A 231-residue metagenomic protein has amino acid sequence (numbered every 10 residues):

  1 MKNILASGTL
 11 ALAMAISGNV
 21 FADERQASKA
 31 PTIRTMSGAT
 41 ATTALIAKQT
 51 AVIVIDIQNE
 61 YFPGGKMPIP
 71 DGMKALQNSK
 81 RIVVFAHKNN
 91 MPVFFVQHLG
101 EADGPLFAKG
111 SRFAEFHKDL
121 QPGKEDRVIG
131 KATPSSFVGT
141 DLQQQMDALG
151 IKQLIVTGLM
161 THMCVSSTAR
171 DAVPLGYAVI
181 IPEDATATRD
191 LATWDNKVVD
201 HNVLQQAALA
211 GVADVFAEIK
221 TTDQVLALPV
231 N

Functional and structural regions predicted by a protein language model:
M1-G8: Bacterial N-terminal signal peptides that target proteins for export
T9-L10, V20: Cleavable N-terminal signal peptides
F21-A51, K80-V84, K88-N89, E101 (+1 more regions): Active-site-adjacent betaalpha module
I53-G65: Acidic/histidine-rich, surface-exposed loop or edge segments in extracytoplasmic proteins
F62-G72, N196-V198: Acidic/histidine-rich helix-loop elements that form or flank divalent-metal/phosphate-binding sites at the catalytic
M67-A86: …and closely analogous acidic/polar surface helices at protein-protein or active-site interfaces in A-domain-like
